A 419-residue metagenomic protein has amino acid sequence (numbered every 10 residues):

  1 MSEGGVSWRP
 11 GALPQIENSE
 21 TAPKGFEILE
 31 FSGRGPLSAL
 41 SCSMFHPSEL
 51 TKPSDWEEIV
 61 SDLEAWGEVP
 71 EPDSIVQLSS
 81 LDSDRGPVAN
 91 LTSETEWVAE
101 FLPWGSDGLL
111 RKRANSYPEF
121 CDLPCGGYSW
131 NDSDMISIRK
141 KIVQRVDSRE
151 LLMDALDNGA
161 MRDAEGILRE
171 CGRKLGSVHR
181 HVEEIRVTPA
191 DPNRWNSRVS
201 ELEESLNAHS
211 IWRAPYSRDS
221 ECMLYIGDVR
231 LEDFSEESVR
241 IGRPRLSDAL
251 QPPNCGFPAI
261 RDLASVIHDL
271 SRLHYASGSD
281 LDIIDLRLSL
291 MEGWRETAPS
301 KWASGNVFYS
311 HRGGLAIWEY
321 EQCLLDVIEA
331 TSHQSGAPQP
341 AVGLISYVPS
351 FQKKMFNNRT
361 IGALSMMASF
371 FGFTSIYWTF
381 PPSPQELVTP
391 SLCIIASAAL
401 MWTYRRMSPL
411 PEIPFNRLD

Functional and structural regions predicted by a protein language model:
M1-N18, E27: Charged, amphipathic alpha-helical stretches
A12-I16, E68-I75, A208-S217: Short Pro/Gly-enriched beta-strand edge/turn motifs at strand-loop
S19-R198, E237, Q251-D280, I284 (+4 more regions): Conserved ATP-binding subdomain of kinase catalytic cores across diverse folds
S137-K140, P192-A276, P340-S350: Catalytic activation segment of kinase domains across protein kinase-like and atypical kinase folds
P189, R417-D419: Cytoplasmic, intrinsically disordered regulatory regions of membrane-associated signaling receptors
I241, G305-F308: Catalytic core of nucleotidyl cyclases, primarily class III adenylyl/guanylyl cyclases
L281-E292, G343-S350: Short secondary-structure subsegments characteristic of cysteine-rich extracellular domains
K301, Y309-R417: ATP/Mg2+ or Mg2+-diphosphate-binding catalytic cores that bind nucleotide phosphates or diphosphates via glycine-rich
